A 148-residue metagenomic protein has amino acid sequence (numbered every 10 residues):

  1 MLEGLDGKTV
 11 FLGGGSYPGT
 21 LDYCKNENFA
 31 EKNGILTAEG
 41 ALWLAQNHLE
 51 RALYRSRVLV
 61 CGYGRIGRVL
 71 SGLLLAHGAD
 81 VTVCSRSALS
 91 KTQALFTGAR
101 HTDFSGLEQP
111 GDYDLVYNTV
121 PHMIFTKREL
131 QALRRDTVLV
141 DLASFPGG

Functional and structural regions predicted by a protein language model:
M1-R55: Glycine/serine-rich phosphate-binding loop and adjoining beta1-alpha1 elements at the start of nucleotide-handling
L2-G4, A94-G148: Rossmann-like adenosine-cofactor binding region
L12-G19, S85-S90, S144-G147: Short, polar loop motifs at secondary-structure junctions
A52-L75: Glycine-rich adenosine-cofactor-binding loop
L73, S85-R86, S90, Y117-I124: Active-site rim beta-loop-alpha module in soluble metabolic enzymes
H77-T97: NAD(P)-binding Rossmann-fold cofactor-contacting core
